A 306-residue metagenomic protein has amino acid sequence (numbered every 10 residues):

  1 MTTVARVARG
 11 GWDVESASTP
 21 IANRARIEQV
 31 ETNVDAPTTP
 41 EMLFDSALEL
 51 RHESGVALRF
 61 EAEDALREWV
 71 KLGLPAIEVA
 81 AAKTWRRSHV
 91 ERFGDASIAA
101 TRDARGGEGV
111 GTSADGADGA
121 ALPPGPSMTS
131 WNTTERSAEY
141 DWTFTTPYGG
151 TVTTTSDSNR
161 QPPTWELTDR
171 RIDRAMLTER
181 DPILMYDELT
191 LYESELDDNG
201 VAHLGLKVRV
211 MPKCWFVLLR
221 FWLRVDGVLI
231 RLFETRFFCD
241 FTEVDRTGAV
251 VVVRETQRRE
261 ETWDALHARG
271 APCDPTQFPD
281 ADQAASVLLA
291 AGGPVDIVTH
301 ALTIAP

Functional and structural regions predicted by a protein language model:
T2-N33, M42-L43, A76-F144, Y148-Q161 (+3 more regions): Anionic, Ser/Thr-rich low-complexity intrinsically disordered regions
A8-R9, E53, K71, R92 (+10 more regions): Intrinsically disordered, low-complexity segments enriched in small/polar residues
A17, A57-E61, R220, L232: Residue-level detector of high-confidence beta-strand sites
P20, A25-I27, E63, E234 (+1 more regions): Generic detector of ordered, mature protein regions
E28-A65, K207-V210: Amphipathic, interaction-prone secondary-structure segments
E61-A82: Short linear, low-complexity motifs centered on an aromatic residue
S130-P306: A eukaryote-biased signal for long
